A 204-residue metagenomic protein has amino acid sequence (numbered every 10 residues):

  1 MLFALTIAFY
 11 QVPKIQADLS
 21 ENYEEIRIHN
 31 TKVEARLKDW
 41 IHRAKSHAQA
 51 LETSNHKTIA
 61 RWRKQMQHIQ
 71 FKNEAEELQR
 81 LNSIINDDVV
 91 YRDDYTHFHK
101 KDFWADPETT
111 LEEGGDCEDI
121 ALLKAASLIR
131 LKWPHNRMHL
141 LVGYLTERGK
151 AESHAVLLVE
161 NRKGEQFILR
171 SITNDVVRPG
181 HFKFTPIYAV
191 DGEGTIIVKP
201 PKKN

Functional and structural regions predicted by a protein language model:
M1-T6: Bacterial N-terminal signal peptides
F9-N204: A structural boundary/capping signal
